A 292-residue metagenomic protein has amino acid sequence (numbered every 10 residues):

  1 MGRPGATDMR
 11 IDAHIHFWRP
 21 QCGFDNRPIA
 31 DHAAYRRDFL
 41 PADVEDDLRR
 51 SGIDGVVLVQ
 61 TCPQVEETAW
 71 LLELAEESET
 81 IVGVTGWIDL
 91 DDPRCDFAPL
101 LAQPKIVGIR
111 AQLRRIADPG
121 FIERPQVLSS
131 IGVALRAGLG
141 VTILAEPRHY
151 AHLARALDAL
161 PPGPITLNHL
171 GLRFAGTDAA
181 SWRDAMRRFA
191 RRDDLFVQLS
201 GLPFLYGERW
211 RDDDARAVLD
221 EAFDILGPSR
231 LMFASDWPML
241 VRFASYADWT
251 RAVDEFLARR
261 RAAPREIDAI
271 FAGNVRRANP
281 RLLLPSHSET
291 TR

Functional and structural regions predicted by a protein language model:
G2-I11, Y35-G55, E221, I225-M232 (+1 more regions): Mid-to-C-terminal alpha-helical segments outside catalytic/metal-binding sites
G2-R27: Replace "His-x-His-based motif
R10-W18, S130, M239-L240, S245-Y246: A generic "structured core" feature
I15, T61, I88, L170 (+1 more regions): Active-site metal-binding loops of divalent metal-dependent hydrolases
A30-V65, I81-I88, V107-A111, L139-V141: Divalent metal-dependent hydrolysis catalytic cores, especially in the metallo-beta-lactamase
V65-R148, R155, F196-L205, R209: Active-site gating/metal-coordination segments in enzymes
E66-V82, P161-L167, V218-D224, A247-A258: Short, electropositive alpha-helical surface patch
F121-M232: Catalytic pocket-lining loop regions of alpha/beta-barrel enzymes, especially the amidohydrolase/enolase/GH5 lineages
